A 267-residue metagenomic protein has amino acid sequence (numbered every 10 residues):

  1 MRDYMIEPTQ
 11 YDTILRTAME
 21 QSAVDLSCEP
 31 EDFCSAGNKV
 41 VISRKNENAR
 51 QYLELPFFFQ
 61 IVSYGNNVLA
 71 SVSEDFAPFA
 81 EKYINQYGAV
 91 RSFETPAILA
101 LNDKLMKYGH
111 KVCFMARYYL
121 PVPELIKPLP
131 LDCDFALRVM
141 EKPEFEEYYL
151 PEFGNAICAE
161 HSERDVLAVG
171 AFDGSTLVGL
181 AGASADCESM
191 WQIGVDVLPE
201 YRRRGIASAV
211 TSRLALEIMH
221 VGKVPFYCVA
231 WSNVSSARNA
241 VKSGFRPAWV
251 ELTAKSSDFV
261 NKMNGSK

Functional and structural regions predicted by a protein language model:
R2-F145: Acyl-donor-binding surface of acyltransferase catalytic domains
R2-Y11, L15-S22, D165-G170, A185 (+2 more regions): Long, contiguous binding/interaction regions
N66-E74, I218-A230: Conserved GNAT acetyl-CoA-binding A-motif
K111-P121, R246-M263: Conserved catalytic-core motifs of GNAT/GCN5-like acyltransferases
F135-R164: Internal catalytic-core helix/loop-beta-alpha segment that presents or stabilizes conserved functional determinants
E160-M190, G194-L198: A conserved beta-strand-loop-helix scaffold within acyl/acetyltransferase catalytic domains
I193, R203-E217, R238, K242: Conserved acetyl-CoA-binding loop-helix of GNAT-fold acetyltransferases
Y227-V241, R246, T253-F259: Conserved beta-strand-loop-alpha-helix junction that forms the acyl-donor binding cleft
